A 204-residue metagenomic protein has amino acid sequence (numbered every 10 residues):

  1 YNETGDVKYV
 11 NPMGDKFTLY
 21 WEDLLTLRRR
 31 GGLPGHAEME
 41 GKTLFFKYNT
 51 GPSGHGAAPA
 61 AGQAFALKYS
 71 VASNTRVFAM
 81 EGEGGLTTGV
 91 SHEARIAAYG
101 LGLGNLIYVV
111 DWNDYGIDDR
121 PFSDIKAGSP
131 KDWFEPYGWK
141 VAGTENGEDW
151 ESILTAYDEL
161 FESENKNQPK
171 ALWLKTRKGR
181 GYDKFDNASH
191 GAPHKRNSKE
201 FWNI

Functional and structural regions predicted by a protein language model:
Y1-L101: Cofactor-binding active-site loop characterized by glycine-rich and histidine/acidic residues
N2-D6, E93-A97, F122-A127, L160 (+1 more regions): Short secondary-structure boundary/capping segments
P12-L19, F45-H55, L86, D118-K126 (+2 more regions): Catalytic cores of large soluble enzymes that bind and process phosphate-bearing ligands
G56-M80, G89-D114, S123-P136, L154-N167: Hydrophobic, small-residue-rich alpha-helical packing segments that form membrane-like cores
A79-E81, K140-E145: Short catalytic-loop micro-motif centered on adjacent basic/acidic residues
E81-T88, D111-G116, G147-W150, T176-K178: Acidic, glycine-rich active-site loops and adjacent beta-strand->loop/helix elements that engage anionic groups
I107-V109, G143, A171-W173: Structured core elements
D132-E135, W150, L154-I204: Glycine/aspartate-rich loop-and-adjacent alpha/beta segment that forms the canonical ThDP
